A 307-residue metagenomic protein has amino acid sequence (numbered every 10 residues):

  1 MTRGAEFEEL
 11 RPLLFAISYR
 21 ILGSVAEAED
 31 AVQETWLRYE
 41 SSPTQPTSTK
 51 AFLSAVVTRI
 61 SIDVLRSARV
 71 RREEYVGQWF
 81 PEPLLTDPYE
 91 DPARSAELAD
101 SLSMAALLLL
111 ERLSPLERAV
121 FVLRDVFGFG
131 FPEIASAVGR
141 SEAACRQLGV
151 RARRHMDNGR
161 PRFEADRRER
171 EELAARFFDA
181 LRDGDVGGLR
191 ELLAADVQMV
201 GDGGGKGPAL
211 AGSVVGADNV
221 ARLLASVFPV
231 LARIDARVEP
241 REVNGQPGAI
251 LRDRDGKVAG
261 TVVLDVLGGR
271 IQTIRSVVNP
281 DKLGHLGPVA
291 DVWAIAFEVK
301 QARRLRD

Functional and structural regions predicted by a protein language model:
M1-G188, L192: Active-site-adjacent scaffolding segments
Q45, D255-G256, V278-D281: A short acidic/small-residue loop/turn micro-motif
F177-A180, R270, R304-D307: N-terminal regulatory/sensing modules of transcriptional regulators
L189, V197, G269: Hydrophobic pocket/interface hotspot
A195-V238: A solvent-exposed, acidic/Ser-Thr-rich amphipathic alpha-helical stretch
R222-L224, F228-A232, A236-P240, G245 (+2 more regions): Flexible loop/N-cap segments at domain edges
G260-V278: A contiguous, mid-protein "functional segment" used to position or interact with cofactors/ions or partner subunits
V277-D307: Low-complexity, intrinsically disordered terminal/linker segments enriched in charged and Gly/Pro repeats
